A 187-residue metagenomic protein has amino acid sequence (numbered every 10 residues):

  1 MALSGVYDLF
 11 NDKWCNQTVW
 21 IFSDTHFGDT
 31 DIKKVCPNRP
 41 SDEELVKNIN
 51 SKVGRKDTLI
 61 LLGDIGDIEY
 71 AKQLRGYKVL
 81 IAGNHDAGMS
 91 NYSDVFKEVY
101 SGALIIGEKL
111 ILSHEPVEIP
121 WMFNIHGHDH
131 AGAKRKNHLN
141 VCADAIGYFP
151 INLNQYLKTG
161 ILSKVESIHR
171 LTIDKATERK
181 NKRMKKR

Functional and structural regions predicted by a protein language model:
M1-Y70, T159, R170-R183: N-terminal active-site segment of His-dependent metallophosphoesterases
N16, K56, R75-Y77, W121: A general structural motif
W20, I60, V79, F123-N124: Hydrophobic "anchor" residues on beta-strands that sit immediately upstream of conserved functional sites
S23, L62-D64, G83, S113 (+1 more regions): Active-site flanking residues adjacent to catalytic metal/cofactor-binding acidic residues
L61-S101: Helix-adjacent hinge/juxtasegments
A87-E178: Conserved beta-sheet core of the metallophosphoesterase superfamily
K185-R187: Long, low-complexity, intrinsically disordered segments
